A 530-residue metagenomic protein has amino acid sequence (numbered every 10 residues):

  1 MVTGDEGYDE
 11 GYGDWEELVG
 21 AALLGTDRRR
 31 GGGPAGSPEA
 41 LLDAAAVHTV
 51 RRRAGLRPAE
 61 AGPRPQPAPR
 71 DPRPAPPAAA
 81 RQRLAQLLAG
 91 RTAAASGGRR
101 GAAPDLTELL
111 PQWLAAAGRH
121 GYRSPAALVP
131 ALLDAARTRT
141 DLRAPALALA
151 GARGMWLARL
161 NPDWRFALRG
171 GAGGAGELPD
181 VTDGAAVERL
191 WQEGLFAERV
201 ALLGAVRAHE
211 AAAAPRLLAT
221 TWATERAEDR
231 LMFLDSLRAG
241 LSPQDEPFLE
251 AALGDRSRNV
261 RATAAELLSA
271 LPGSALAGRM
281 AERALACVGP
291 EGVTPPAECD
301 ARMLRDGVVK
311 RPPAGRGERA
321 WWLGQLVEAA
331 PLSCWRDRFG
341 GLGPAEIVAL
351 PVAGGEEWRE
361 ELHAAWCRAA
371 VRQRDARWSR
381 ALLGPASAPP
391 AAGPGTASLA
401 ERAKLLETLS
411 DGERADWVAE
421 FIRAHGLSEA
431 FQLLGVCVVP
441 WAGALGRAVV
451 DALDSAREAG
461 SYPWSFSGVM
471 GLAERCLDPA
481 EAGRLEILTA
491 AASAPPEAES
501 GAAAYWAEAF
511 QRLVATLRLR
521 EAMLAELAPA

Functional and structural regions predicted by a protein language model:
V2-Q192, K310-A530: Long, acidic/serine-threonine-rich intrinsically disordered regions with weak helical/coil propensity that act as
A186-E193, A205, L217-E225, S236 (+6 more regions): Alpha-solenoid HEAT/Armadillo-like helical repeat scaffolds in large eukaryotic proteins
G194-L195, E210, E225-D229, L241-S242 (+1 more regions): Short inter-helical turns and helix N-cap capping residues of alpha-solenoid HEAT/ARM repeat scaffolds
V200-H209: Glycine-rich phosphate-binding "P-loop"
L202, F233-L234, A264-L268, L405: Conserved hydrophobic register position within alpha-solenoid helical repeats
G254-F339: Long alpha-helical HEAT/HEAT-like repeat alpha-solenoid scaffolds in very large eukaryotic proteins, especially those
